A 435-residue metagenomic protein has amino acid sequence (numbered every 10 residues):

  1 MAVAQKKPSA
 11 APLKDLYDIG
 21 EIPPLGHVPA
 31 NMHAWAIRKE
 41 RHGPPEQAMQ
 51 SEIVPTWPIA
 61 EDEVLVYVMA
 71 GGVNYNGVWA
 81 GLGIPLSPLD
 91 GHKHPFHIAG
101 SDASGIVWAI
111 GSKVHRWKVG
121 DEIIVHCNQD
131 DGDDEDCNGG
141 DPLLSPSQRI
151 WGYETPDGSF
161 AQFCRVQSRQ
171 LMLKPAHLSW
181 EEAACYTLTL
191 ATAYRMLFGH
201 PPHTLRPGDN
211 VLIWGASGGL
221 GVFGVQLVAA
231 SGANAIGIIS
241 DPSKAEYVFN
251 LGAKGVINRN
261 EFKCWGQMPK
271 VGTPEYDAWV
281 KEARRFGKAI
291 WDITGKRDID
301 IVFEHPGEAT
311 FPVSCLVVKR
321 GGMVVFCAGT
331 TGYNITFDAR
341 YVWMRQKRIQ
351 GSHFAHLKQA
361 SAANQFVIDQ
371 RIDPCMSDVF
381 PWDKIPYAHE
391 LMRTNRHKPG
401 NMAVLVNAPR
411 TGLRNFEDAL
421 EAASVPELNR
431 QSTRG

Functional and structural regions predicted by a protein language model:
A2-A30, P312-C315, L357-G435: C-terminal hydrophobic helical "lid"/dimerization subdomain of Rossmann-like NAD(P)H-dependent oxidoreductases
P55-V73, P85-N138, Q170, P175-H177: Glycine-rich beta-strand-centered segment in the early N-terminal region that forms part of a ligand/cofactor-binding
W79, S101, Q129-G215, R259-C264 (+1 more regions): NAD(P)H dinucleotide-binding glycine-rich loop of Rossmann-like/cofactor-binding domains, especially the beta1-alpha1
T192, G219-L220, A309: Hydrophobic/small residue at the entry helix of a nucleotide-binding pocket
R206, V318-K319: Helix-to-beta-strand junctions that scaffold the AdoMet/dcAdoMet cofactor pocket in Class I SAM-dependent enzymes
G215-A216, P306: NAD(P)H cofactor-binding loop motif with strongest signal on the N-terminal glycine-rich segment
A229-A309: Adenosine-nucleotide cofactor-binding segment
W265-Q267, V271-K296, Y333-V379, P386-E390 (+2 more regions): C-terminal substrate-binding/catalytic core of Rossmann-like NAD(P)-dependent dehydrogenases/reductases
